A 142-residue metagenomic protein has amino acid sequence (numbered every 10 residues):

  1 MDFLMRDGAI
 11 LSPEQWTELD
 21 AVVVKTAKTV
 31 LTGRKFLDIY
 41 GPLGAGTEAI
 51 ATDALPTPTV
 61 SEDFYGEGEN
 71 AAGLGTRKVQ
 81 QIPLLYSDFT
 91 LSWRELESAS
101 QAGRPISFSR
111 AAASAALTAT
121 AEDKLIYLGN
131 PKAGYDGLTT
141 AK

Functional and structural regions predicted by a protein language model:
M1-D2, I82-T90, K132-D136: Short, compositionally biased low-complexity segments
M1-E69: N-terminal "assembly arms/tails" that initiate or stabilize quaternary assembly in self-assembling proteins
R6, R34-K35, R77, R94 (+2 more regions): Arginine residue identity/basic-tract feature
E14, E18, L84, F89-L91 (+2 more regions): Conserved active-site and cofactor/substrate-binding residues in soluble primary-metabolism enzymes
K25-K28, K35, K78, K124 (+2 more regions): Context-gated lysine
P42, T47-R104: Long, hydrophobic/aromatic-enriched structural stretches that serve as scaffold segments
W93, E97-K142: Alpha-helical scaffold segments that mediate packing/assembly in large oligomeric complexes
